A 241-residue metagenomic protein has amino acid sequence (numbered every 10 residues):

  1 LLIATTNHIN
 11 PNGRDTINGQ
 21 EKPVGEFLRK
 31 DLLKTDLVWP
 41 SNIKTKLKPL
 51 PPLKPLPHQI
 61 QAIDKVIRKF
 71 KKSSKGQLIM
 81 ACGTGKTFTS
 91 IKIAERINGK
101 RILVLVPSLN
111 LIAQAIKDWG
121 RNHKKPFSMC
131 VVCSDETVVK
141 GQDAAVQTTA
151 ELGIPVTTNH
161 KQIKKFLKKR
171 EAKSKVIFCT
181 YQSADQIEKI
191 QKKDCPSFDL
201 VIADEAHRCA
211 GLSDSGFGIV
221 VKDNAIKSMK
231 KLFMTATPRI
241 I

Functional and structural regions predicted by a protein language model:
L1-P49, Q61, T180: Accessory nucleic-acid engagement/destabilization modules that flank
L53-S74: N-terminal pre-P-loop "Q-motif" helix
K71-Q77, G99-R101, K175: Pre-Walker A (Motif I) flank of P-loop NTPase domains
K72-A94: Walker A/P-loop
T84, V131-K161, T180-Q186, R208-G211: Conserved helicase motor
K92, R96-K124, S128-Q142, Y181-S183: Conserved Walker A/P-loop ATP-binding site and its immediately adjacent core in helicase/helicase-like ATPase domains
H160-S197: Conserved helix/coil segment N-terminal to the catalytic DExD/H
Q182-S183, K192-F233, T237-R239: SF2 helicase catalytic motif II
